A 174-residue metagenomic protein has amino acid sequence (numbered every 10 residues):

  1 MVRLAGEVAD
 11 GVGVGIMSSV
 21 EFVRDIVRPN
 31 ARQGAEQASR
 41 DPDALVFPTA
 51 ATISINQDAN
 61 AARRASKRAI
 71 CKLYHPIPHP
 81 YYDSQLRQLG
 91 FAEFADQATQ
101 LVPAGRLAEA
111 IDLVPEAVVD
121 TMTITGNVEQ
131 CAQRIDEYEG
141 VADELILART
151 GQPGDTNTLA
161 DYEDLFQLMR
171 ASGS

Functional and structural regions predicted by a protein language model:
M1-S174: Active-site-adjacent structural elements that line small-molecule/cofactor binding pockets in enzymes
